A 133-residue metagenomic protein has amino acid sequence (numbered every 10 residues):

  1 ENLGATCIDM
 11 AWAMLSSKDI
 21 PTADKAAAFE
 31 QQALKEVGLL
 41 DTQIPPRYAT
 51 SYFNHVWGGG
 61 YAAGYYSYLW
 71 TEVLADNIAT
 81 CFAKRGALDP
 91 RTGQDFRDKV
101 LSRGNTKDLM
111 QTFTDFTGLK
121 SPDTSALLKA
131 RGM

Functional and structural regions predicted by a protein language model:
E1-M133: C-terminal, non-catalytic "cap/extension" segments appended to globular domains
